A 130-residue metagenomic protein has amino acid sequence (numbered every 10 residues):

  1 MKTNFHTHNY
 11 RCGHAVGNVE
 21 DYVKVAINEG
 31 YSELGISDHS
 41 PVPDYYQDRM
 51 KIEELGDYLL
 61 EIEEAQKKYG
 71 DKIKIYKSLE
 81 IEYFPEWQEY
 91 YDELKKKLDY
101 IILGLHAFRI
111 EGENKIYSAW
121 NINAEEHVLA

Functional and structural regions predicted by a protein language model:
K2-G13, I36-P41: Histidine-centered catalytic micro-motifs
H6, A26, I101: Conserved, mostly hydrophobic/aromatic
R11-G17, E82-W87: Acidic-and-aromatic substrate-binding clefts and catalytic sites of carbohydrate-active enzymes
C12, V19, Y45, E61-I62: Extended recognition/assembly regions associated with phosphoester-bond processing machinery
L34-I36, I101: Hydrophobic residues within beta-strands of alpha/beta enzymes
D38-M50: Glycine-rich, proline-tolerant flexible connector loops at the mouths of alpha/beta enzymes
D48, E53-A130: Extended substrate/RNA-proximal surfaces in nucleic-acid metabolism proteins
